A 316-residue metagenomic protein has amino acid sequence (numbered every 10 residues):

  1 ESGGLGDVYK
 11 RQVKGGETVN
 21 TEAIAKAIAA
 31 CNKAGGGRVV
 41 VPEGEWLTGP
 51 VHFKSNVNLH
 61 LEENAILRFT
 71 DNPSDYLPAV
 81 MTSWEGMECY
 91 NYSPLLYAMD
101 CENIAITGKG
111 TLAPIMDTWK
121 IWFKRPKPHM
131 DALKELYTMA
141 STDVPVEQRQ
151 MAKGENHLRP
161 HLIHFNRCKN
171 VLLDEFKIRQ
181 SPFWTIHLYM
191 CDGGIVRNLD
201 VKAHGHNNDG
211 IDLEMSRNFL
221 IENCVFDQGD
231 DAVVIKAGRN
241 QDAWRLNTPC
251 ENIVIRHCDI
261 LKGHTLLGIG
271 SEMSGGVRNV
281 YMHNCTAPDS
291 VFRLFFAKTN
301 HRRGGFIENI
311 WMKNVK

Functional and structural regions predicted by a protein language model:
E1, Y76-L96, R125-L158: Surface-exposed acidic, glycine/proline-enriched linker/cap segments that occur as 15-30-residue helix-coil
E1-Y9: Single conserved hydrophobic/aromatic residue that forms the stacking wall/gate of nucleotide- or nucleobase-binding
I24-A30, A34, H283, H301-K316: Beta-rich accessory regions
A34-T82, C89-Y92, T111-L112: N-terminal extracellular ligand-recognition/capping segment immediately after the signal peptide
G36, L47-P50, T70-N72, Y92-S93 (+10 more regions): Short glycine/acidic-rich loop motifs that flank beta-strands on beta-rich extracellular proteins
E63-N64, E102-T111, K169-R179, D192-A203 (+5 more regions): Right-handed parallel beta-helix
Y97-I121, M130-V144, N166-I178: Parallel beta-helix/beta-solenoid
